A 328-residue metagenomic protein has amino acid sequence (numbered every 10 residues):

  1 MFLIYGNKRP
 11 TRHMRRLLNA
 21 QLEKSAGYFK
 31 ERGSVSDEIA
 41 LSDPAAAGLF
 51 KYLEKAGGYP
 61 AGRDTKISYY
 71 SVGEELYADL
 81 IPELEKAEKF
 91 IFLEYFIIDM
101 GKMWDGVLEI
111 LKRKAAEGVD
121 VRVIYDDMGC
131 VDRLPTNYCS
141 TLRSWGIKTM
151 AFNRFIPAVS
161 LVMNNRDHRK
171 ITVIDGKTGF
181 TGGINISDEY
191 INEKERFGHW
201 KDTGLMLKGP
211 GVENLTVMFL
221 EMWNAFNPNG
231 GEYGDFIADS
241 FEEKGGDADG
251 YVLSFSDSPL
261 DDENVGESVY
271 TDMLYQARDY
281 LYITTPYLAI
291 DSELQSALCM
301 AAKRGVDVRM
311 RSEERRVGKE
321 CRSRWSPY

Functional and structural regions predicted by a protein language model:
M1-S268, D272, Q276, M300 (+1 more regions): N-terminal localization/anchoring segments of enzymes in phospholipid and broader phosphate metabolism
F96-I97, Y287, C321: Flexible, active-site-proximal loop/turn residues at the rims of small-molecule/cofactor binding pockets and catalytic
V123, I283, M310-S312: Structural beta-sheet core signal
I184, P286-Y287: Active-site metal-binding loops of divalent metal-dependent hydrolases
I186-S187, R309, R322: Short, electropositive, low-hydrophobicity segments enriched in small/polar residues
Y280: Phosphate-/nucleic-acid-contacting segments
Y287-V308, E314-R316: Helical hairpin unit composed of two closely spaced alpha helices linked by a short loop
G318-Y328: Positively charged, low-complexity/disordered segments
